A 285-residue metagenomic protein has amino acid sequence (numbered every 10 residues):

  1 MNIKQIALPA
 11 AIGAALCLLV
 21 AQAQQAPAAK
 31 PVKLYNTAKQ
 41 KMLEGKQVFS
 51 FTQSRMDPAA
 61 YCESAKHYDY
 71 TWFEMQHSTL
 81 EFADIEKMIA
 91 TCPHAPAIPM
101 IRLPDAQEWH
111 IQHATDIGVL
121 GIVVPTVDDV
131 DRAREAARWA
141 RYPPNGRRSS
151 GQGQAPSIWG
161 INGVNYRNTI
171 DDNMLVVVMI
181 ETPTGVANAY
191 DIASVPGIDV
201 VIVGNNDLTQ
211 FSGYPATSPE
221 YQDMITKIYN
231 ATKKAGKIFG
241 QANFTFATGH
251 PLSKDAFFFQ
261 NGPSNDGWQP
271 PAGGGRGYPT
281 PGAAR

Functional and structural regions predicted by a protein language model:
M1-A10: Bacterial N-terminal signal peptides that target proteins for export
P9-L18: Bacterial N-terminal signal peptides
I12, Q24-R285: Expand to "…catalyze enediolate/carbanion chemistry for C-C bond making/breaking, isomerization, decarboxylation
